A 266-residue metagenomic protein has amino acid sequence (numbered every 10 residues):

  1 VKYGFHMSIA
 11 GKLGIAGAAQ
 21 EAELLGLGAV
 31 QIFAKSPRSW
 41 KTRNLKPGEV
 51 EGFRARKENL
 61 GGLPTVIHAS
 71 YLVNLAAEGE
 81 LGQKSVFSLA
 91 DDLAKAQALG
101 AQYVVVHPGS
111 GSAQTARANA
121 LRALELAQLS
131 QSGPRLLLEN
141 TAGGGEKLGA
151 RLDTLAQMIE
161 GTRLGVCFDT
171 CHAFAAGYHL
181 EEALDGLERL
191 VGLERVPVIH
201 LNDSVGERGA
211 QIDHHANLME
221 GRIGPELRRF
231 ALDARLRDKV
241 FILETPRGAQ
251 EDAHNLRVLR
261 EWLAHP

Functional and structural regions predicted by a protein language model:
V1-A69, L75-D91, H265-P266: N-terminal pre-domain/capping segments
Y3-M7, G28-I32, T65-A69, V104-V106 (+4 more regions): Hydrophobic faces of well-ordered beta-strands that scaffold small-molecule active sites in alpha/beta enzyme cores
H6-A10, F33-P37, S70-L72, G109-G111 (+4 more regions): Active-site beta-loop-alpha junctions enriched in small/polar residues
A19-L27, L45-V66, A90-G100, E125-G133 (+3 more regions): Acidic (Asp/Glu)-rich catalytic clusters
V30, R117, L126-E220: Acidic/histidine-rich catalytic cores of soluble enzymes
E58-L60, P64, N74-F168: Active-site acidic/histidine proton-transfer and metal-coordination neighborhood in alpha/beta enzyme cores
E80-L93, A116-A127, D153-Q157, D185 (+2 more regions): Short, electropositive alpha-helical surface patch
G206-Q211, K239, A249-D252: Short active-site-adjacent structural elements
